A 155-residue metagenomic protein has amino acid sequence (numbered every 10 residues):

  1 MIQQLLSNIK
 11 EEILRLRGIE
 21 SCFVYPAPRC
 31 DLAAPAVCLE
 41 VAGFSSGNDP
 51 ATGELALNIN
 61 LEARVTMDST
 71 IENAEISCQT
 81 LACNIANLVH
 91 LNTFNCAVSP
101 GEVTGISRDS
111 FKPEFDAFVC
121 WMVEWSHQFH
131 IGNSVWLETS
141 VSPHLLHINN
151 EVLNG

Functional and structural regions predicted by a protein language model:
M1-P28, G43-G155: Charged, amphipathic alpha-helical segments and their flanking helix caps
A33-G43: A short, hydrophobic beta-strand-centered structural micro-motif
